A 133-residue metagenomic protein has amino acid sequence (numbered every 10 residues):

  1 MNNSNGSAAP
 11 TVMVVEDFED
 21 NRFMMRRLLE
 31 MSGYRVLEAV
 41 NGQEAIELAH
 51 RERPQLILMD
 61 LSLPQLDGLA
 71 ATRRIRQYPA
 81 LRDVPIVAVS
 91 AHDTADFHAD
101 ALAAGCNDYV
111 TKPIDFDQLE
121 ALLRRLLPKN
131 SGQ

Functional and structural regions predicted by a protein language model:
M1-M13, D117-Q133: Non-catalytic signal-transmission and effector/linker regions of two-component phosphorelay proteins
E16: Conserved acidic carboxylate
F23-M31: Charged docking surfaces used in two-component/phosphorelay signaling
G33-V40, L48, V110: Short hydrophobic/Thr-rich beta-strand motif most characteristic of the beta2 strand and flanking loop of CheY-like
E52-L58, L63: Active-site beta3 strand of CheY-like receiver
P64, R82, T94, P113: The feature encodes the CheY-like receiver
